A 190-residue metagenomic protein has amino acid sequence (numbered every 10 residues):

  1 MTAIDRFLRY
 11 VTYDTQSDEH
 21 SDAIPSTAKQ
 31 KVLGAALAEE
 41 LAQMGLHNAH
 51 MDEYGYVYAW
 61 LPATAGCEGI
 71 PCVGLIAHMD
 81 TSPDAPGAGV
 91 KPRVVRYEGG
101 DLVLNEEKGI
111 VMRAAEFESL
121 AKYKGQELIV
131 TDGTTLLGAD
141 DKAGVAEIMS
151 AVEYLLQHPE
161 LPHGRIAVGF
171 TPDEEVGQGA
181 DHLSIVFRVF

Functional and structural regions predicted by a protein language model:
M1-E127: Acidic/His- and Gly-rich active-site-bordering loop/insert found across diverse amide/peptide-bond hydrolases
A121-F190: Acidic/histidine-rich catalytic neighborhood of metal-dependent amide-processing enzymes
